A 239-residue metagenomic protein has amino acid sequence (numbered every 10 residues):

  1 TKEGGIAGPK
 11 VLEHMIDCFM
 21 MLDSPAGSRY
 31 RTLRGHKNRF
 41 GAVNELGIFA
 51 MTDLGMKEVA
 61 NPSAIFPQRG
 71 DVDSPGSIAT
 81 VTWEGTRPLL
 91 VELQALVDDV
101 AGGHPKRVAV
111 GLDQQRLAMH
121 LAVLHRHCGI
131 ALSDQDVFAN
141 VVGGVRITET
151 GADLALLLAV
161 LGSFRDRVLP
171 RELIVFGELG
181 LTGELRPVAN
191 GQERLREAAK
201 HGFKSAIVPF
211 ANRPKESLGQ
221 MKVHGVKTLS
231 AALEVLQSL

Functional and structural regions predicted by a protein language model:
T1-K10, H14-L239: Peripheral, non-AAA+ core regions of ATP-driven protein-machinery
